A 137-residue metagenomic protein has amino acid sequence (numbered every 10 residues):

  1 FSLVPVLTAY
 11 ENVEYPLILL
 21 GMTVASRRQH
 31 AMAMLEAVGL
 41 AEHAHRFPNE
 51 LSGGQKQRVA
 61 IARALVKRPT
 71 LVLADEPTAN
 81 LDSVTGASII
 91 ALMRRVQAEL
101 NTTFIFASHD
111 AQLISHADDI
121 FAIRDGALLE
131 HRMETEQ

Functional and structural regions predicted by a protein language model:
L7-E14: Short coil-to-helix segment of the ABC ATPase nucleotide-binding domain corresponding to the Q-loop/switch region
S26-V38: ABC nucleotide-binding domain "signature" region
F47-Q57: Conserved ABC ATPase signature
I61: Hydrophobic anchor residue at the start of the ABC signature
R68: Conserved catalytic motifs of ABC-family nucleotide-binding domains
V72-D75: Catalytic Walker B motif of ABC-type/P-loop ATPase nucleotide-binding domains
S83-T85: Helix N-cap at the start of a conserved alpha-helix in ABC-type nucleotide-binding domains
